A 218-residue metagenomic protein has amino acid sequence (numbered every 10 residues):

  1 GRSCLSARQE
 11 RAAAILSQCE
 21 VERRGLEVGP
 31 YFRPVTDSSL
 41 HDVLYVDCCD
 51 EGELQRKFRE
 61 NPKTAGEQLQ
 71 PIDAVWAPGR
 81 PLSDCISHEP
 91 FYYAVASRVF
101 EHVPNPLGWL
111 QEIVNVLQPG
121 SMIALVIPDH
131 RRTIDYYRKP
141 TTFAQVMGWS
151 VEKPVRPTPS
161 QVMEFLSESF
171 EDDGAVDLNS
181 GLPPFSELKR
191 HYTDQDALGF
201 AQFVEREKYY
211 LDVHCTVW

Functional and structural regions predicted by a protein language model:
G1-E22: Class I SAM-dependent methyltransferase Rossmann-like catalytic core, especially the SAM/SAH-binding loop
Q9-A14, E27-Y31, G108-L110: Short alpha-helical segments and helix-capping/turn motifs at coil-helix boundaries
C19-D84: Class I SAM-dependent methyltransferase SAM/SAH-binding core
E20, P104, Q118: Short conserved AdoMet
R33-D37, E53, V103, R131-Y137: Short catalytic/ligand-binding loop motif for oxyanion handling, primarily in non-cytosolic enzymes, centered on
T64-P78, L82-C85, G108, E112-V114 (+2 more regions): S-adenosyl-L-methionine-dependent methyltransferase catalytic module, highlighting the catalytic core
A94-V95: Hydrophobic beta-strand segment of the Class I
R98-H102: A short His-aromatic
